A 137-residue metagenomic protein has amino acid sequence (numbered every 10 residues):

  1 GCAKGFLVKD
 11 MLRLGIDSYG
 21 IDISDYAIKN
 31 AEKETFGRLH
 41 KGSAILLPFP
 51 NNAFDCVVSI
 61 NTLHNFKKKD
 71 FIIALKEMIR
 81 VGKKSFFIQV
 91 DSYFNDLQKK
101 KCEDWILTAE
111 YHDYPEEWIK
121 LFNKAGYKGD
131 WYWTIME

Functional and structural regions predicted by a protein language model:
A3-L46, F66-I73, S85-E137: Class I (Rossmann-like) S-adenosyl-L-methionine-dependent methyltransferase catalytic domain, capturing the SAM-binding
V58: A conserved beta-strand element that flanks and buttresses the S-adenosyl-L-methionine
N61-N65: Short catalytic micro-motifs in class I SAM-dependent methyltransferases
E77-M78: Class I S-adenosylmethionine-dependent transferase superfamily signal
